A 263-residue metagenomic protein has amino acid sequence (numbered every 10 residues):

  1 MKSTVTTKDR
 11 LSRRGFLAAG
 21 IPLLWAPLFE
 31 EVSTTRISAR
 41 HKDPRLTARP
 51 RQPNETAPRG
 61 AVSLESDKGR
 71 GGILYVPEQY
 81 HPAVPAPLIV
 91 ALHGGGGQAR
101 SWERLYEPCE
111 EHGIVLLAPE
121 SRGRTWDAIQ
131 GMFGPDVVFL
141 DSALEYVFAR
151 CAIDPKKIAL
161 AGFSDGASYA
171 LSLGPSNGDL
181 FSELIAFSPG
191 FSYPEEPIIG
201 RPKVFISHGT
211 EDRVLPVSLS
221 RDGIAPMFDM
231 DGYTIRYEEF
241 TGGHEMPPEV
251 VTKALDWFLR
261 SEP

Functional and structural regions predicted by a protein language model:
M1-L11, A19-W25: N-terminal secretory signal peptides
G20-P87, M132-P135, A161-L173, D222-M227 (+3 more regions): A domain-start/cap signature at the N-terminus of enzymes
R59, S63-E78, A83-C151: Serine-hydrolase catalytic machinery in alpha/beta-hydrolase-like enzymes
K157-G200: Primarily recognizes the serine-hydrolase "nucleophile elbow" in alpha/beta-hydrolase and SGNH/GDSL folds
I206-H208: Short beta-strand/loop motif that positions the catalytic acidic residue of the alpha/beta-hydrolase fold
E211-L215: Acidic catalytic loop of the alpha/beta-hydrolase fold
F228-E245: Catalytic histidine neighborhood in serine/cysteine hydrolases with alpha/beta-hydrolase-type architecture
